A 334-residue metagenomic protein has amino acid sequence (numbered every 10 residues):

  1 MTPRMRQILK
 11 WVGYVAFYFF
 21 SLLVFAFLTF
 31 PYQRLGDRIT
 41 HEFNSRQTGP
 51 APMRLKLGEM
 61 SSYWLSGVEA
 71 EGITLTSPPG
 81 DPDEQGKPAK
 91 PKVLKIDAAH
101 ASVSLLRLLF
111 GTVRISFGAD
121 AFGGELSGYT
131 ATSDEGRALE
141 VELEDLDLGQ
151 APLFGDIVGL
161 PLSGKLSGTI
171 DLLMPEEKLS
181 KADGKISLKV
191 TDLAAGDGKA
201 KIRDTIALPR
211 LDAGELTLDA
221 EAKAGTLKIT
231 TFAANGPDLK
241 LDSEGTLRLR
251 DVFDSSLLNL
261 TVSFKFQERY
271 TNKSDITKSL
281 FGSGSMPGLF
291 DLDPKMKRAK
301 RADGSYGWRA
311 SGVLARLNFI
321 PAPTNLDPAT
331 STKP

Functional and structural regions predicted by a protein language model:
M1-F20, S61, A213-P334: Extended terminal
F25-Y129: Terminal hydrophobic membrane-targeting helix
P52, D83-A101, G118-S127, A151-L173 (+3 more regions): Amphipathic hydrophobic-ligand
E71-P78, L143-G149, V190-A194: Generic short beta-strand segments
L109, L146-L153, G198, E221-T226: Flexible, solvent-exposed coil segments and beta strand-coil junctions, predominantly the extracellular/periplasmic
R137, A182-G184, S256: Outer-envelope beta-barrel architecture signal
E177-A200: Early exported N-terminus immediately downstream of N-terminal targeting peptides
A200-L208: Solvent-exposed, glycine/polar-rich loop segments of beta-barrel outer-membrane systems
